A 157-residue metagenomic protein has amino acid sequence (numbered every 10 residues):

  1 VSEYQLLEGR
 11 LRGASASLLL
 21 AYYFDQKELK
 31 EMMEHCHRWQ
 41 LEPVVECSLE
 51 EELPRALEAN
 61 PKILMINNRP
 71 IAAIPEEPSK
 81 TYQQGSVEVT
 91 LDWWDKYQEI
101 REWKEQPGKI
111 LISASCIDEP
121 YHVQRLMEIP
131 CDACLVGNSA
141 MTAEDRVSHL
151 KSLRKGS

Functional and structural regions predicted by a protein language model:
V1-R12, L49-K62, P107-V136, S148-H149: Catalytic cores of alpha/beta
V1-V44, E50-E52, T90-K96: N-terminal active-site wall of soluble small-molecule enzyme domains
L6-E28, M65-P78, C116, I129-L150: Glycine-rich phosphate-binding active-site loops on the catalytic face of alpha/beta enzymes
L6-L7, L29-E31, P54-A59, I74-S86 (+1 more regions): Short, well-ordered secondary-structure micro-motifs
H35-C36, P61-M65, S152-R154: Short, hinge-like loop/turn segments at secondary-structure boundaries
H35-V44, E99-A114: Short beta-strand/loop segments at the ligand-binding rim of alpha/beta enzyme cores
V44-C47, M65-N67: Short, conserved beta-strand edge motifs with alternating hydrophobic and charged residues
P78-Q83, V87-K96, I100, M127 (+1 more regions): C-terminal helical cap(s) of enzyme catalytic domains, especially alpha/beta-barrels
